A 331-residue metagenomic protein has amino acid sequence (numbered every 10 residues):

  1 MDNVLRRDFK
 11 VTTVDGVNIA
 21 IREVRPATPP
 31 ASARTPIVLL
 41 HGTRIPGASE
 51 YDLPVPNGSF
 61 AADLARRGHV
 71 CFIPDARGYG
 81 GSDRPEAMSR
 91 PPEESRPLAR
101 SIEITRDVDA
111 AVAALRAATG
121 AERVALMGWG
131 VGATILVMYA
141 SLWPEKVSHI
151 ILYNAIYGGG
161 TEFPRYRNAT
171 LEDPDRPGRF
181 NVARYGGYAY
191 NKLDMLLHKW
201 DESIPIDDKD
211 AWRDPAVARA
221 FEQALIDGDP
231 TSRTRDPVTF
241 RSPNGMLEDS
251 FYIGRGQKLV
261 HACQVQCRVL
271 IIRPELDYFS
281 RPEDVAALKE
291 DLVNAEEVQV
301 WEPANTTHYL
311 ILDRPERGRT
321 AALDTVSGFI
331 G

Functional and structural regions predicted by a protein language model:
M1-P29: N-terminal cap/lid segment of alpha/beta-hydrolase-fold proteins
T28-A33, I37-F72: Short, surface-exposed "cap/lid" segments of acyl-processing enzymes
E103-R123: Conserved acidic catalytic loop of the alpha/beta-hydrolase fold
E122-M127, V131-T161: Conserved hydrolase catalytic core segment
T161, R167-L270: Alpha/beta-hydrolase
V269-D277: Conserved strand-to-loop "acid loop" that flanks and positions the catalytic carboxylate
Y278-D284: Conserved alpha/beta-hydrolase "acid-adjacent" motif
T306-R319: Catalytic histidine-centered segment of alpha/beta-hydrolase-like enzymes
